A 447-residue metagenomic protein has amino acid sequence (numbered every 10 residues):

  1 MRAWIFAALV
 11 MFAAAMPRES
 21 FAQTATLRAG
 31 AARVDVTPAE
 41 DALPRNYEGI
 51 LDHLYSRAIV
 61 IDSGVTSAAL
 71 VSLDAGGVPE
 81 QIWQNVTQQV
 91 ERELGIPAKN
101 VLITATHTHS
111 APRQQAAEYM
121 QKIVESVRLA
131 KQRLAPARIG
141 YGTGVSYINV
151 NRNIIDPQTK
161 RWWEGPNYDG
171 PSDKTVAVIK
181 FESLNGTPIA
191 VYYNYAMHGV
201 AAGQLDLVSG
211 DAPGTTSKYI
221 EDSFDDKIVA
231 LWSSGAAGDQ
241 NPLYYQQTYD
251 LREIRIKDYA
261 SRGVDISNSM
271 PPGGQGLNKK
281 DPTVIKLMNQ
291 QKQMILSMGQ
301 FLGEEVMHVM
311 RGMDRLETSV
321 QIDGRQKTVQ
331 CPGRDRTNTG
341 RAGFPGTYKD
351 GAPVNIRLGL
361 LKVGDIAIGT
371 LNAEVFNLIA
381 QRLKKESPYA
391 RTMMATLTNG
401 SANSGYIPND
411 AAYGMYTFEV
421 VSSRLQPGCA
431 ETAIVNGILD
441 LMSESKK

Functional and structural regions predicted by a protein language model:
W4-A15: Bacterial N-terminal signal peptides
A15-T24: Boundary at the C-terminal end of the N-terminal hydrophobic targeting segment
Q23-K447: Conserved beta-alpha junction segments in alpha/beta enzyme cores
